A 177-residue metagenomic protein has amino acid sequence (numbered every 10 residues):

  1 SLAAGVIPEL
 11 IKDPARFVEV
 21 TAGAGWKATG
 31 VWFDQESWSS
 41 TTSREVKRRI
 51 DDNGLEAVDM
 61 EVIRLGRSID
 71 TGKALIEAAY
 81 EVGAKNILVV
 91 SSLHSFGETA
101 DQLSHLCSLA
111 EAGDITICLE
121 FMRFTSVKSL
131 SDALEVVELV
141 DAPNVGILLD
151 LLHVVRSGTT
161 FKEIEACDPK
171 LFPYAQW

Functional and structural regions predicted by a protein language model:
S1-N86, E111-A112, A142, W177: N-terminal pre-domain/capping segments
I7-P8, G97, L171: Intrinsically disordered, low-complexity regions
D13-P14, T42, T71-G72, T99-Q102 (+2 more regions): Residues at alpha-helix caps and immediate loop-helix transition turns in enzyme cores, especially N- and C-cap
A28-T29, S108-W177: Acidic/histidine-rich catalytic cores of soluble enzymes
W32-E36, L88-S95, T125, L149-L151: Catalytic beta/alpha-barrel core
S37-K47, H94-L106, S126-S129: Active-site-adjacent beta->alpha loops and helix N-cap segments on the catalytic face of soluble alpha/beta enzymes
A79-G97, G113-R123: Active-site groove signature of glycoside hydrolases
